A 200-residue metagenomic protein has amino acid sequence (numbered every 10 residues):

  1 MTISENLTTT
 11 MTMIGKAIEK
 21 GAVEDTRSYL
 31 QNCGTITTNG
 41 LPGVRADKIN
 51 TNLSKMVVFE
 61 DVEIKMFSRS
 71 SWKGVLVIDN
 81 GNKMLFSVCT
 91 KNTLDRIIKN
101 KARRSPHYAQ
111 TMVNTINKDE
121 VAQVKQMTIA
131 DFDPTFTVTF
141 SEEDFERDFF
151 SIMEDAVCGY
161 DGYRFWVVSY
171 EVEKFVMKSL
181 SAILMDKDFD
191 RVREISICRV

Functional and structural regions predicted by a protein language model:
M1-V44: Interdomain/boundary linker segments immediately adjacent to catalytic/signaling cores
N39, M56-S87: A short acidic/basic microdomain associated with nuclease active sites
P42, A46, N50, N92: Nuclease catalytic cores
K48, L94, T111, D161-G162: Mature, Sec-exported extracytoplasmic domains of Gram-positive
N80-G81, T90-K91, S181-I183: Secondary-structure transition/turn motif
L85-D144: A recognition module on extended beta-rich or small alphabeta surfaces enriched in W/G with H and D/E
I129, T135-V200: Glycine-rich, aromatic-bearing surface loops/beta-hairpins
